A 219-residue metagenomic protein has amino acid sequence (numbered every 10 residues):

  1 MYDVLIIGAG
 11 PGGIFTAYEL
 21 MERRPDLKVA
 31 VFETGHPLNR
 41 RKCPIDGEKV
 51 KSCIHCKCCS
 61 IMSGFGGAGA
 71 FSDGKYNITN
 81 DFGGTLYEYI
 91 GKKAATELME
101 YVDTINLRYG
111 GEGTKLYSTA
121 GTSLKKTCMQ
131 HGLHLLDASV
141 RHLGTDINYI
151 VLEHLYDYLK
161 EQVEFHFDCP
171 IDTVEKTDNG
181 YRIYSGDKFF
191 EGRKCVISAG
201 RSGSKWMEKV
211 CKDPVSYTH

Functional and structural regions predicted by a protein language model:
M1-G12: Beta1/beta-strand and adjacent pyrophosphate-binding region of the FAD-binding site in flavoprotein oxidoreductases
A17, M21: Gly/Ala-rich phosphate-binding loop of Rossmann-like dinucleotide-binding domains, activating on the conserved
K28-E33: Short beta-strand "acidic-cap" motif of Rossmann-like dinucleotide-binding folds
P37-E161, D213: Conserved N-terminal/central alpha/beta ligand/cofactor-binding core
F167-N179: A conserved short coil-to-beta-strand element within the FAD-binding core of flavoproteins
G186-K194: Core beta-strand elements of the Rossmann-like FAD/NAD(P) dinucleotide-binding domain in flavoenzyme oxidoreductases
S202-V210: Flavin (primarily FAD) binding-site architecture
T218-H219: Conserved small/polar residues in nucleotide/adenosyl-binding loops
